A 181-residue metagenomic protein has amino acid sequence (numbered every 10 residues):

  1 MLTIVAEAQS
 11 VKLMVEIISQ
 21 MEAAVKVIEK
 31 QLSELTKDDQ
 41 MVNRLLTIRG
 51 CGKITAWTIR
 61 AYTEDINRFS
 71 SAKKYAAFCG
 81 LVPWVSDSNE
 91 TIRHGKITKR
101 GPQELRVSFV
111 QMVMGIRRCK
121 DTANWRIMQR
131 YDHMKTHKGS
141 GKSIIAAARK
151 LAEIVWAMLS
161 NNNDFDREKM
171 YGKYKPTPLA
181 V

Functional and structural regions predicted by a protein language model:
M1-V181: A detector of single, family-specific signature residues that are central to catalytic or substrate-handling motifs
